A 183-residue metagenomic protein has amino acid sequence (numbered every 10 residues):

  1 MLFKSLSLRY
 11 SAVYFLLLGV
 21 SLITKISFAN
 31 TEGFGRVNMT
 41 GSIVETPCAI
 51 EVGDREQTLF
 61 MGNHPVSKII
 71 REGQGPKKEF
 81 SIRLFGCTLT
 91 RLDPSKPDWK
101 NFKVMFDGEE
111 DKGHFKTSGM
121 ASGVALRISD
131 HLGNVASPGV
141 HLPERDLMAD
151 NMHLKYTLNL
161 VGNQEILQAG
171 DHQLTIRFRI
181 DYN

Functional and structural regions predicted by a protein language model:
L2-Y10, Y14, K25-N183: Mature extracellular/passenger domains of Gram-negative fimbrial/pilin and adhesin proteins
L18-T24: Hydrophobic membrane-targeting signal helices
